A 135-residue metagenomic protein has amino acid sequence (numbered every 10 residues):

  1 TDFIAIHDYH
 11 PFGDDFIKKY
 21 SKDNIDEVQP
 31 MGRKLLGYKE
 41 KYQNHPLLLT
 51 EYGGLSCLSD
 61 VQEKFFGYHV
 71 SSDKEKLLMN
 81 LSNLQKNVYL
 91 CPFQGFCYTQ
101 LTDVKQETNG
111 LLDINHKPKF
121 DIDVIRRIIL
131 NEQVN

Functional and structural regions predicted by a protein language model:
T1-H116, V124: Substrate-binding/catalytic cleft of secreted carbohydrate-active enzymes, primarily glycoside hydrolases
F120: Histidine-centered active-site microenvironments of extracellular/periplasmic hydrolases and transferases
R127-N135: Surface beta-strand/loop "capping" patches
